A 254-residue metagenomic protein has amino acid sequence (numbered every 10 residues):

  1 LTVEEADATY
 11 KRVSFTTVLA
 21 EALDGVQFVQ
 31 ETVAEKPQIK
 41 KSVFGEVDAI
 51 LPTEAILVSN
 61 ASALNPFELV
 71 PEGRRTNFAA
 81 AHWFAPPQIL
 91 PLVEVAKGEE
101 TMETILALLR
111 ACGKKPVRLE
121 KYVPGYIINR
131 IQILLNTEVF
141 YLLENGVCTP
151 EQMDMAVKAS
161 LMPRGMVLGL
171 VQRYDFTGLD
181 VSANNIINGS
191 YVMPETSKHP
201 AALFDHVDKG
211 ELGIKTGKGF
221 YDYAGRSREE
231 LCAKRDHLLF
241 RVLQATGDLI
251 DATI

Functional and structural regions predicted by a protein language model:
L1-L57, A63-N65: Rossmann-like NAD(P)-binding element
D7, L23, K41, E103 (+2 more regions): Generic structural signal for individual residues within well-ordered alpha-helical segments across diverse proteins
I56-N129: Rossmann-fold dinucleotide-binding core
P91-L92, L135-V139, N184-G189: A general alpha-helix detector
G98, Q132-E138, K158, M162: Structural/interface elements that position substrates and couple domains in central-metabolism enzymes
K114-R118, N145, P150-I254: NAD(P)-dependent Rossmann-like dehydrogenase/reductase catalytic/cofactor-binding core
I133, L143-N145: AAA+ ATPase "lid" subdomain C-terminal helix
